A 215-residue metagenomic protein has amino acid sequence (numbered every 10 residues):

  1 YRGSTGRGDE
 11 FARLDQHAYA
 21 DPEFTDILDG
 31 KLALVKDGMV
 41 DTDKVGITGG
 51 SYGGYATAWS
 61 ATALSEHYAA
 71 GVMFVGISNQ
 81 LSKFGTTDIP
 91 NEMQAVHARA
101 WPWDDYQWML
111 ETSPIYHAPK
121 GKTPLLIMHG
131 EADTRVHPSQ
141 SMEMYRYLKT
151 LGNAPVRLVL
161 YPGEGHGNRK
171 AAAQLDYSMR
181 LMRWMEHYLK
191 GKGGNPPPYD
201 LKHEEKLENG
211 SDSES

Functional and structural regions predicted by a protein language model:
Y1-S215: Active-site-proximal cap/loop segments of hydrolase catalytic domains
